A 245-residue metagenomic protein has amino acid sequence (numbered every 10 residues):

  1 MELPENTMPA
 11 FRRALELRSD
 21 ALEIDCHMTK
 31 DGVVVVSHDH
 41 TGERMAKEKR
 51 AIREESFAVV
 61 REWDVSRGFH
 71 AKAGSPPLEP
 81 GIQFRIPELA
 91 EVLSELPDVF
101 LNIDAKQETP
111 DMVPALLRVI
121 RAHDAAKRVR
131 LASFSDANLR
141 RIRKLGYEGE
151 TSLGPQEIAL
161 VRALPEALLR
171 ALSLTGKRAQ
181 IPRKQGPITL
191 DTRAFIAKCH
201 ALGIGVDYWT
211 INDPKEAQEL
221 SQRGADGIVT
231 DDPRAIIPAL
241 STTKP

Functional and structural regions predicted by a protein language model:
E2: Entry/capping segment at the start of metal-dependent catalytic domains with acidic active-site entry clusters
R13-M28, L174: Catalytic domains of carbohydrate-active enzymes, especially glycoside hydrolases
D20-H27, V99-D104, A179, D226-D232: Short acidic catalytic loops
I24-C26, A105-Q107, S133, L153-P155 (+2 more regions): A cross-domain feature marking catalytic cores of carbohydrate-active enzymes and several ubiquitous metabolic/repair
G32, L116, I142, L220 (+1 more regions): Hydrophobic packing residues within well-ordered alpha-helices of enzyme cores
H38-E148, A171-L202: Metal-dependent phosphodiesterase/phospholipase catalytic core, i.e., the His/Asp/Glu-rich active-site region
E79-G81, G154-P155, V161-P245: C-terminal active-site rim and adjoining tail of enzyme catalytic domains
